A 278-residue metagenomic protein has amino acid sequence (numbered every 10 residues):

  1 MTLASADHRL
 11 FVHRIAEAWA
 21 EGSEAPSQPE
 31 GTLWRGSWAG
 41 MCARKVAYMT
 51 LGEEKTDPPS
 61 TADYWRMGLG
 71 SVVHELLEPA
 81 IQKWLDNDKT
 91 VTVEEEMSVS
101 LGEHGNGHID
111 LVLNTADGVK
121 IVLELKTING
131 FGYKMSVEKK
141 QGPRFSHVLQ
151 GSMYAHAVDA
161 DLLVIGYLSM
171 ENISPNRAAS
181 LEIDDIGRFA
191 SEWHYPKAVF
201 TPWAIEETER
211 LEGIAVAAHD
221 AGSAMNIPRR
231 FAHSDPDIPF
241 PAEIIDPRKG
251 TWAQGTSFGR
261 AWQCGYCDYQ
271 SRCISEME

Functional and structural regions predicted by a protein language model:
M1-V122, N129-M135, F145: Metal-dependent nuclease catalytic cores that hydrolyze phosphodiester bonds in DNA/RNA, characterized by
S5, A160-E278: Metal-dependent nuclease catalytic regions and adjoining charged, substrate-binding loops involved in nucleic-acid end
C42, H74, Y154, L211 (+1 more regions): A residue-level signal for conserved active-site and pocket-lining positions in enzyme catalytic cores
E75-K83, K140-E171: Metal-dependent nuclease catalytic cores in nucleic-acid-processing enzymes, especially RNase H-like/related
I109, S152, W262-G265: Residue-level detector of short, conserved catalytic/binding motifs and their immediate flanks
K126-N129, S169-M170: A short beta-strand motif that forms part of the nucleic acid-binding face of small beta-barrel RNA-binding folds
G132-V137, P175-A178: A short, polar/proline- and glycine-enriched secondary-structure boundary/capping micro-motif
